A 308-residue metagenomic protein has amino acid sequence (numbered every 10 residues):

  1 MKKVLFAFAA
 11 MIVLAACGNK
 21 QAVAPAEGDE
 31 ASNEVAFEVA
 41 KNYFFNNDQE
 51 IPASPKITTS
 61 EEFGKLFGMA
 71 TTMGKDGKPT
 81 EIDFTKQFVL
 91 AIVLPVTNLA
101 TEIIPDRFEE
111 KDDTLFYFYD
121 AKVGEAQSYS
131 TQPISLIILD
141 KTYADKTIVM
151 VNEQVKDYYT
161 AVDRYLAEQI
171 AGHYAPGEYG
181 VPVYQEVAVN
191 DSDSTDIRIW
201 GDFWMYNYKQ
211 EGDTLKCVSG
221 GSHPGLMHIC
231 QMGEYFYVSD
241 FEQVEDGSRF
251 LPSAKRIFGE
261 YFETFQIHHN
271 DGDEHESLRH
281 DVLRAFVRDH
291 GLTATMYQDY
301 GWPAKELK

Functional and structural regions predicted by a protein language model:
M1-V4: Positively charged n-region of N-terminal signal peptides that target proteins for export
F6-A10: Sec-dependent N-terminal signal peptides
V13-A16: C-terminal motif of bacterial Sec signal peptides marking the signal peptidase cleavage site
G18-K308: Exposed, flexible binding/inhibitory loops of compact, secreted disulfide-stabilized domains
